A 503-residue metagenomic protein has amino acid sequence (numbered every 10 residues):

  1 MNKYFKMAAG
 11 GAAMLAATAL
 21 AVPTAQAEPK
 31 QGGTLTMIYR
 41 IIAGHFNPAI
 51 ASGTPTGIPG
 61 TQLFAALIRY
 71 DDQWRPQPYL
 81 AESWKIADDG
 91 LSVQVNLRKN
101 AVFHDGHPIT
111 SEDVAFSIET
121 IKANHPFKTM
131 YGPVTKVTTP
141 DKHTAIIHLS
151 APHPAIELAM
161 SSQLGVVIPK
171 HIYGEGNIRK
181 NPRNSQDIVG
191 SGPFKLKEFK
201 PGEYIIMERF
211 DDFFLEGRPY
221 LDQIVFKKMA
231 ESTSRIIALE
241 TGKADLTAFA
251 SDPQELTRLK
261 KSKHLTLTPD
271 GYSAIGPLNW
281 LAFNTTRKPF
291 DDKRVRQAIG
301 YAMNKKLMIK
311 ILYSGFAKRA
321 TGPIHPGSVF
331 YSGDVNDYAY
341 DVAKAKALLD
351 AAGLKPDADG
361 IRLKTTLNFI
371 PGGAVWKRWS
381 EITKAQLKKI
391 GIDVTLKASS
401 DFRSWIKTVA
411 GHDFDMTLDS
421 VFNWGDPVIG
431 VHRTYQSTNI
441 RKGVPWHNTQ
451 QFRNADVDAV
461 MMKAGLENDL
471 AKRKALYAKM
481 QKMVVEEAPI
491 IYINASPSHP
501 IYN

Functional and structural regions predicted by a protein language model:
P23, K85, N96, T129-Y173: Surface-exposed binding/hinge segments that line and control ligand-binding clefts or catalytic entry sites
I38-D88, E119, M130-Y131, V189-G190: N-terminal lobe/hinge region of extracytoplasmic solute-binding protein
I41-G57, L80-A81, H107, I156-G165 (+3 more regions): A structural "hinge/loop" feature
D72-R75, S162-P219, Q223, A343 (+1 more regions): Gly/Pro-rich hinge or "lid" segments in bacterial periplasmic/extracellular proteins
E82-F127, P140, I146-H148, R235-A238 (+1 more regions): Aromatic- and charge-enriched surface segment that lines or borders ligand/interaction sites
K136-T139, K197-I206, K227-R287, K310: Extracellular/periplasmic solute-recognition and catalytic clefts
P154, K200-Y204, R209, G276-L278 (+3 more regions): Detector for C-terminal structural segments
F194, N284, R319-A352, P371-W379: Structural transition elements
